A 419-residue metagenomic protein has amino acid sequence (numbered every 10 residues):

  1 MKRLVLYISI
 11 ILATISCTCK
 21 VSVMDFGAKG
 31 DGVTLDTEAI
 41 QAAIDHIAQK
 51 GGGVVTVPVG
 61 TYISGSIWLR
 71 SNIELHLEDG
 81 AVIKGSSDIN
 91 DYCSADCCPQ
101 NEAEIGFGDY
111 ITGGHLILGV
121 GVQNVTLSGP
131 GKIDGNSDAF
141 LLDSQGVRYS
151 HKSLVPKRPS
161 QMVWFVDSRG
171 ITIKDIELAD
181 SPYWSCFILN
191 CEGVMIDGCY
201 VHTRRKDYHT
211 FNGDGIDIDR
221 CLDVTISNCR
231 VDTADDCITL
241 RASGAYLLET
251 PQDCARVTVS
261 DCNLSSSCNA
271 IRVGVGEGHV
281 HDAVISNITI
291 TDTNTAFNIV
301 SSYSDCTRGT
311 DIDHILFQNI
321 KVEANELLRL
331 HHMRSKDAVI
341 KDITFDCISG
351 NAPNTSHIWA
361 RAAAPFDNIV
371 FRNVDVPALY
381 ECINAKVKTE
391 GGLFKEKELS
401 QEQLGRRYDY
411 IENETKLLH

Functional and structural regions predicted by a protein language model:
V5-T14: Bacterial N-terminal signal peptides
A13, C17-H419: Extracellular/periplasmic carbohydrate-active domains that bind, remodel, or depolymerize complex polysaccharides
